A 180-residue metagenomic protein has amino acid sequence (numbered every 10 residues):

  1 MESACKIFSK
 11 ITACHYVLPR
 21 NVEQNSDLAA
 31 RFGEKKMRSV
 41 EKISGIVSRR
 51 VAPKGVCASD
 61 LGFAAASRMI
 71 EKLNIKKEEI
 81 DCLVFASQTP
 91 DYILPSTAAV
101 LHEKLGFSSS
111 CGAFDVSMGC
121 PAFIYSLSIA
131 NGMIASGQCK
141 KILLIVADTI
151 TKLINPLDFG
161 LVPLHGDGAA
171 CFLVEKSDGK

Functional and structural regions predicted by a protein language model:
M1-G55, D158-K180: Condensing-enzyme catalytic core mediating Claisen C-C bond formation in acyl metabolism
H15, A86, S117, I142-D148 (+1 more regions): Short beta-strand segments
E23, L94-S96, I154-D158: Short acidic, glycine/serine/threonine-rich loops at helix termini
R38-I43, V47-D60, Q88-K141: Conserved catalytic cysteine-centered active-site region of acyl-thioester-dependent Claisen-condensing enzymes
A65-D81: Phosphate/pyrophosphate-binding loops at sites that engage ATP/ADP/AMP, CoA/4′-phosphopantetheine, polyphosphate
C82-Q88: Short glycine-rich or small-residue beta-strand-to-loop segments that form or flank ligand, phosphate, metal/Fe-S
A135-A169: Flexible, glycine-rich active-site loops centered on histidine and acidic residues that chelate a metal or position
